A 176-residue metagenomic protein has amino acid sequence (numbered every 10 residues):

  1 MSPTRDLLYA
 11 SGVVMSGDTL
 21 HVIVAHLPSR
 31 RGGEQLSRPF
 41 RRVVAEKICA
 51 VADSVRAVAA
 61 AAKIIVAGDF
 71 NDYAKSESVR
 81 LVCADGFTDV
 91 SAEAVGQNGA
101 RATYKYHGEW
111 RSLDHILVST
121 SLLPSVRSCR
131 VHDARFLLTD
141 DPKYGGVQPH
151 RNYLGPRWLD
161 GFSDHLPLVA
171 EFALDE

Functional and structural regions predicted by a protein language model:
M1-L27: Structured beta-strand-rich core segments of catalytic domains in phosphoester-bond hydrolases
M1-T4, S11, A52-K63, N71-E176: Metal-dependent phosphoester-hydrolase catalytic domains
L27, D69-F70: Active-site metal-binding loops of divalent metal-dependent hydrolases
L27-R30, Q35: Well-structured core secondary-structure elements of compact alpha/beta domains
Q35-A60: A long, amphipathic alpha-helix that forms part of the scaffold/cap immediately adjacent to metal-dependent active
